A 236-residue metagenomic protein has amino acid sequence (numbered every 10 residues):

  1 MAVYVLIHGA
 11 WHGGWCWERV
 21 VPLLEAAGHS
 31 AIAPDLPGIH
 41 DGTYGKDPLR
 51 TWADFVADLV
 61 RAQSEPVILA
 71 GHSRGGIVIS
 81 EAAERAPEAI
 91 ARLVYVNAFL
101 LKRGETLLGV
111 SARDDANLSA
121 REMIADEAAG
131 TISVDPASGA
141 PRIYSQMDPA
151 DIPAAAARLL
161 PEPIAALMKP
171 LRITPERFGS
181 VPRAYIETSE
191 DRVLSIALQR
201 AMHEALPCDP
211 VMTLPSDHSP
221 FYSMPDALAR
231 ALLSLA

Functional and structural regions predicted by a protein language model:
A2-D41, S64-V67: Conserved HGGG/HGGXW glycine-rich cap/lid loop of the alpha/beta-hydrolase fold
R19, E81-R85: Active-site signature of alpha/beta-hydrolase-fold catalytic machinery across serine- and Asp/Cys-nucleophile hydrolases
S30-I68, E84-R85, L108-A112: Active-site loop/oxyanion-hole signature of alpha/beta-hydrolase fold enzymes
A70-G75, I79: Gly/Ala-rich beta-loop-alpha elbow adjacent to hydrolase catalytic centers
E84, E88-P136, A165-L167, R172: Flexible "cap/lid" loop of the alpha/beta hydrolase fold
A128-R177: Conserved alpha/beta-hydrolase catalytic His-Asp/Glu region
P161-D226: Conserved serine/cysteine hydrolase catalytic core
